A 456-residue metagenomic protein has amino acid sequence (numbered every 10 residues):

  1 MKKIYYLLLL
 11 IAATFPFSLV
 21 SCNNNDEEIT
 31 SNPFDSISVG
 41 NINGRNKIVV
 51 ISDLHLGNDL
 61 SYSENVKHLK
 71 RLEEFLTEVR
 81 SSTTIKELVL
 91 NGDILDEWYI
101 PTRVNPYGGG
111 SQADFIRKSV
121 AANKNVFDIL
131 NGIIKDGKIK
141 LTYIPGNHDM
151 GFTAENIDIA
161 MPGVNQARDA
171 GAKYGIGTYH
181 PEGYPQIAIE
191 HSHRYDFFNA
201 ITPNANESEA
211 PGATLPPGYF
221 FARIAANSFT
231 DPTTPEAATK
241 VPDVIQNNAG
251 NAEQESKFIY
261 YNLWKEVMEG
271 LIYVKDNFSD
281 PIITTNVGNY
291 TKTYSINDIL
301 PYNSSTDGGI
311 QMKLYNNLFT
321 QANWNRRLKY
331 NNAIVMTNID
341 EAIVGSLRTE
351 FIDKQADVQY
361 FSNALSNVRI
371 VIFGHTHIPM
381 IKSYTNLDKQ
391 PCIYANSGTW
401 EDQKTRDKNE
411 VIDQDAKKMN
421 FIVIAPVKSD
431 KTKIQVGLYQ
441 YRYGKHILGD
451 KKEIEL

Functional and structural regions predicted by a protein language model:
M1-L8: Bacterial N-terminal signal peptides that target proteins for export
F17-S21: C-terminal motif of bacterial Sec signal peptides marking the signal peptidase cleavage site
N24-L456: Extended recognition/assembly regions associated with phosphoester-bond processing machinery
